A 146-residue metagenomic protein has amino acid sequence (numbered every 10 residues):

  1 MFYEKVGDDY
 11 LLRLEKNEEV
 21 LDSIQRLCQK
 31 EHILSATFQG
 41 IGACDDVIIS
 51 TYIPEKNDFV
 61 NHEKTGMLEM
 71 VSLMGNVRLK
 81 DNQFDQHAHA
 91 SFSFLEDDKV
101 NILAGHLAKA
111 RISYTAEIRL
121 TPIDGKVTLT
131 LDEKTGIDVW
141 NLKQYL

Functional and structural regions predicted by a protein language model:
M1-E31, S35, Q39, A43-H87 (+1 more regions): N-terminal intrinsically disordered, cationic/polar leader segments that include organellar targeting peptides
